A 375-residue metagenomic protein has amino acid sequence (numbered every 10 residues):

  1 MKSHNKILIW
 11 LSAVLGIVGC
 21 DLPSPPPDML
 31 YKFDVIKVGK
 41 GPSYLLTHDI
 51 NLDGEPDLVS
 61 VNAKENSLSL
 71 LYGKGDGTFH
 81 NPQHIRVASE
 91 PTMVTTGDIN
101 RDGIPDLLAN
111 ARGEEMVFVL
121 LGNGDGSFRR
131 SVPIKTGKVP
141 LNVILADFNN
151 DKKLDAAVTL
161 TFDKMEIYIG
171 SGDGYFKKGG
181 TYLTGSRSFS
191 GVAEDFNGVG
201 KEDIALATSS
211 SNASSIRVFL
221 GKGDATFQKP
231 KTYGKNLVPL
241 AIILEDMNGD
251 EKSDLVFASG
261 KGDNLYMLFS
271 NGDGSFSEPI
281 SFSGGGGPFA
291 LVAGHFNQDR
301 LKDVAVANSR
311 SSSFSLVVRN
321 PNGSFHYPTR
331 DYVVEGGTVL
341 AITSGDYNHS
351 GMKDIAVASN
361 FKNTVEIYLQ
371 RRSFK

Functional and structural regions predicted by a protein language model:
I9-I17: Bacterial N-terminal signal peptides
C20-K40, Y72-S89, L121-K138, I169-S186 (+4 more regions): Blade-edge motifs of beta-propeller repeat domains
I36-L58, A63: Beta-strand-rich domains and repeat architectures in extracellular enzymes and scaffolds, especially beta-propellers
S43-L52, Y72, T92-R101, L121 (+5 more regions): Beta-propeller blade termini
G54-P56, G103-P105, K152-L154, G200-E202 (+3 more regions): Glycine-aliphatic tripeptides that mark coil-to-beta-strand junctions in extracellular and membrane proteins
L58-V61, L107-N110, A156-T159, I204-T208 (+3 more regions): Hydrophobic beta-strand segments that make up the repeating blades of beta-propeller and related beta-repeat
K64-N66, G113-E115, F162-K164, S209-A213 (+3 more regions): Short glycine/acidic-enriched loop and turn motifs that connect beta-strands
L340-K375: Blade-level signature of beta-propeller repeat domains, shared across WD40, Kelch, NHL, RCC1 and BNR/Asp-box propellers
